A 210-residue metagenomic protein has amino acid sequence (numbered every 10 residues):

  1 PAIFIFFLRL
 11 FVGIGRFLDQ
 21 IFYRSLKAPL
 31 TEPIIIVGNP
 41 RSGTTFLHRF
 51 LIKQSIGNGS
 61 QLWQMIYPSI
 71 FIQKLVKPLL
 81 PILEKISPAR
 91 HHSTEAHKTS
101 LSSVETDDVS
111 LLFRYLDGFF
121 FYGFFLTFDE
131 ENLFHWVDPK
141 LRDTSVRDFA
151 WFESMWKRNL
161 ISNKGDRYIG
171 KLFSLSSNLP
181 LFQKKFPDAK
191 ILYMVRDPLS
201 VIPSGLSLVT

Functional and structural regions predicted by a protein language model:
P1-S25: A transmembrane-helix-recognition feature enriched in membrane-embedded lipid enzymes and envelope glyco-/phospholipid
S25-T31: Phosphate-binding P-loop
I36-S55: Glycine-rich phosphate-binding P-loop
R41-S42, M65-P68, G118, S174-S177 (+2 more regions): Short, solvent-exposed loop/turn segments at secondary-structure junctions
K53-W63: Post-Walker A helix-loop "phosphate-sensing" segment adjacent to the P-loop in P-loop NTPases
I66-Y168: PAPS-dependent sulfation machinery
T144, F149, S162-N178, P198-V201 (+1 more regions): Active-site glycine/GP-rich loop and adjacent strand/helix microenvironment that borders small-molecule binding pockets
F182-S207: Conserved phosphate-donor/acceptor-positioning beta-strand/loop module used by diverse small-molecule
